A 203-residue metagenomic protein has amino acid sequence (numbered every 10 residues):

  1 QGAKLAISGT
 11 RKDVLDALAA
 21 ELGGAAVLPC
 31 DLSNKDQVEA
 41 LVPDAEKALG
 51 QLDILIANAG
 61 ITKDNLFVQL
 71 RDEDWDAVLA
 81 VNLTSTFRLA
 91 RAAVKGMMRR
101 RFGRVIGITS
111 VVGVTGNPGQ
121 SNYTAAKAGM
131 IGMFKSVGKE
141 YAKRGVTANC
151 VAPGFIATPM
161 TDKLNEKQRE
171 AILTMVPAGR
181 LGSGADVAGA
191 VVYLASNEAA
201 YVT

Functional and structural regions predicted by a protein language model:
C30-L41, D72, A185-D186: The beta1-alpha1 cofactor-binding region of Rossmann-like NAD(H)/NADP(H)-dependent oxidoreductases
I56, A142, T147, V202-T203: Short, small/polar-rich loop/turn modules that mediate ligand/substrate recognition or access, typified
L66-F67, R71-L79, I172: Substrate-binding pocket helix/loop in short-chain dehydrogenase/reductase
A90, A126, F134: Active-site helix of classical SDR
K95, K139-K143, A200: Alpha-helical segment proximal to the catalytic Tyr-Lys
M98, F102, R180-T203: C-terminal substrate-recognition "lid" of short-chain dehydrogenase/reductases
S110: Residue(s) in the substrate-gating loop at a strand-loop-helix junction that position the organic substrate next
